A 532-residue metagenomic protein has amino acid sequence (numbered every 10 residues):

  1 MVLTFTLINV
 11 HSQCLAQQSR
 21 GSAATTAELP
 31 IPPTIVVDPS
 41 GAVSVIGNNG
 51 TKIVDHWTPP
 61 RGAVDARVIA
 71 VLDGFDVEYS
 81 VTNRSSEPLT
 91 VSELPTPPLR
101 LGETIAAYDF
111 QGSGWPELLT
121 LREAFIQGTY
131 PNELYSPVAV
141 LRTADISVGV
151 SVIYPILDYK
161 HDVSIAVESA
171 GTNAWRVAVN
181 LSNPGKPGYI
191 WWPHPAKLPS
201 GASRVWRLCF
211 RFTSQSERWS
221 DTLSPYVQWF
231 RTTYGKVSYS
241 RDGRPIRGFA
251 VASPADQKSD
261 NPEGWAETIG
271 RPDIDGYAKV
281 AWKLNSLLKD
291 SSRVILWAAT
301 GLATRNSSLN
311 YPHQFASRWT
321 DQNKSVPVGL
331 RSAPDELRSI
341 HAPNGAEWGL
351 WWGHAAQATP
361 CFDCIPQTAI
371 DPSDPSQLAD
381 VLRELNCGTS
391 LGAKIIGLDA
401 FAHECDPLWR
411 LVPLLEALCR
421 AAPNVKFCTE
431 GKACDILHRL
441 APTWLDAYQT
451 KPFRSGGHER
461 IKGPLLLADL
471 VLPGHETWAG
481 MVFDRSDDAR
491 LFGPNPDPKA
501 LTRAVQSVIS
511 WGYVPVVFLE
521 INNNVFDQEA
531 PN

Functional and structural regions predicted by a protein language model:
M1-N9: Bacterial N-terminal signal peptides
S12-A16: Boundary at the C-terminal end of the N-terminal hydrophobic targeting segment
Q18-T51, D55-P60, V64-G171: Polysaccharide-binding surfaces and accessory modules of carbohydrate-active proteins
I31, V37-S40, S44-G47, S200-A202 (+2 more regions): Active-site-proximal substrate-binding groove within the catalytic cores of carbohydrate-active enzymes
W57, V71, N132-P254, F492-P498 (+2 more regions): Beta-strand-rich recognition/accessory modules
D76-S80, V205-R211, E347-G349: Residues within well-ordered beta-strands of beta-sheet-rich folds
V91, R293-L296, L350, I396-L398 (+2 more regions): Acidic/polar loop patches that form or flank catalytic/metal-binding clefts of enzymes that bind anionic ligands
G248-C405: Aromatic-lined carbohydrate-binding/catalytic grooves of carbohydrate-active enzymes
